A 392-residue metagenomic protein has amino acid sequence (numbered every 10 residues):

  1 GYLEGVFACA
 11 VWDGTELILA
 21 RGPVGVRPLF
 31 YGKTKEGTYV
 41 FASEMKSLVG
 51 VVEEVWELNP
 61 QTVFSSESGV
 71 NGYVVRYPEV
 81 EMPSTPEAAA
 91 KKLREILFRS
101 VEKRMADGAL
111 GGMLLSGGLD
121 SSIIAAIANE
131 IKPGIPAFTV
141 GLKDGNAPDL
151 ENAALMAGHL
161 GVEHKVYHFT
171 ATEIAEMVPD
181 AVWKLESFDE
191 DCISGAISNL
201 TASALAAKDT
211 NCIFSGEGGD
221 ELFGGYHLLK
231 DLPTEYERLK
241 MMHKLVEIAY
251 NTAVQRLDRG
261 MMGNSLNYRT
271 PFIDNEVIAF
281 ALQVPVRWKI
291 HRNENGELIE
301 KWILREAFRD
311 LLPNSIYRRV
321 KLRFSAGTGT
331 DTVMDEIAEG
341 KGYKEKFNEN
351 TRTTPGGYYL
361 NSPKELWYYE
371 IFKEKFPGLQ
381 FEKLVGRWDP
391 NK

Functional and structural regions predicted by a protein language model:
G1-S187: Cysteine-centered catalytic environments shared across enzyme families
R27-P28, N146, E221-G225, A326-G327 (+1 more regions): Short catalytic/ligand-binding loop motif for oxyanion handling, primarily in non-cytosolic enzymes, centered on
S47, K103, I127-I131, H159 (+4 more regions): Active-site catalytic microenvironments for nucleophilic, acid-base chemistry
A88, K92, I96, L119 (+14 more regions): Generic recognition of stable, solvent-exposed alpha-helical segments in well-folded globular domains
G145-S203, L228-K240, R256-L266, Q283-E294 (+1 more regions): ATP-dependent adenylate-handling ligase core
T210-D220, Y226: Short acidic/histidine-rich active-site segments
N211-S215, T234, R238-K392: Adenosyl-5′-phosphate
F223, L228, D389: Glycine/proline-rich, flexible active-site/cofactor-binding loop segments that harbor closely spaced acidic
